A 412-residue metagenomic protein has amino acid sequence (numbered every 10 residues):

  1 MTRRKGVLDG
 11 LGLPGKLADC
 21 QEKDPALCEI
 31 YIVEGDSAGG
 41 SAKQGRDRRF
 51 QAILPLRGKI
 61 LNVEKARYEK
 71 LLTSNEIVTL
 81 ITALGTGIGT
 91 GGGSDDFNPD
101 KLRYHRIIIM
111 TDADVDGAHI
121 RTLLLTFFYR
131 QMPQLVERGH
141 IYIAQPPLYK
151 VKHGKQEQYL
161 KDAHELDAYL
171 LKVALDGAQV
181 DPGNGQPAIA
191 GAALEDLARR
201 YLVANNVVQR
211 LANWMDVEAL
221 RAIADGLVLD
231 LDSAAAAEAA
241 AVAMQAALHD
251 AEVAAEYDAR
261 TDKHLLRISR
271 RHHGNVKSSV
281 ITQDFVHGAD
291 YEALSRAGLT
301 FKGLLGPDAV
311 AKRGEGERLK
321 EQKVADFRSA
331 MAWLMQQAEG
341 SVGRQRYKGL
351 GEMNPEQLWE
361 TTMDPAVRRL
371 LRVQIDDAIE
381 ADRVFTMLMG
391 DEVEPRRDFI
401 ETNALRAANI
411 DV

Functional and structural regions predicted by a protein language model:
M1-V412: Conserved phosphate-chemistry cores used by DNA topoisomerases
